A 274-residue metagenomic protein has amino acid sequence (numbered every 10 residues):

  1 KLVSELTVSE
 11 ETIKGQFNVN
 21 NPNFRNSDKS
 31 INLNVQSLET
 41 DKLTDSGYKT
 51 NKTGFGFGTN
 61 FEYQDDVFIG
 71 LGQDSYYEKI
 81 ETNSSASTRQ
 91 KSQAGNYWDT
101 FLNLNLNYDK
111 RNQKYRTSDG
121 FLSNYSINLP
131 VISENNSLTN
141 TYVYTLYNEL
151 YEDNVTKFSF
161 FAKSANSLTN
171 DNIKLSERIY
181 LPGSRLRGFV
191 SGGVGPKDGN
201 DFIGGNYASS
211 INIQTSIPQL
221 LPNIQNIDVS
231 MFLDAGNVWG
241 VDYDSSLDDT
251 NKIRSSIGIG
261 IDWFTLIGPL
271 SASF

Functional and structural regions predicted by a protein language model:
K1-N124, S137-L138, N148-F158, P182-N206 (+1 more regions): Gram-negative/organellar outer-membrane beta-barrel architecture
V19, Y144, F160, I213 (+3 more regions): Hydrophobic, well-ordered secondary-structure elements that form the walls of internal hydrophobic environments
N20-P22, N107-D109, N128-P130, Y147 (+3 more regions): Solvent-exposed residues in well-ordered beta-strands and their adjoining turns, especially edge/terminal strands
L38, S126-I132, K163-S167, F232-V238: Short glycine-rich beta-strand segments
D45, K79-S85, L168-R178, V241-S245: Outer-membrane beta-barrel and related beta-rich outer-membrane complex signature in Gram-negative bacteria
K49-T53, A86-Q93, V143, I173-L181 (+1 more regions): Flexible, surface-exposed loop regions and adjacent strand-edge segments of Gram-negative outer-membrane beta-barrel
D153-F232, G240: Extracytoplasmic gating/loop element in the C-terminal half of outer-membrane beta-barrel translocons and assembly
D242-F274: C-terminal beta-signal and terminal closure region of outer-membrane beta-barrel proteins
